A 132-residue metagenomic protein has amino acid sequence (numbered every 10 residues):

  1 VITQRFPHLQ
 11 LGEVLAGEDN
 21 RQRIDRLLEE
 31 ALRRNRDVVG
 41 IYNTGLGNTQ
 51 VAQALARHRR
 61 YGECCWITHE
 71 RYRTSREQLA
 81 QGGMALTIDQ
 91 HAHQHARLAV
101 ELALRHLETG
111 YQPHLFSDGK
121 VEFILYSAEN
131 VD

Functional and structural regions predicted by a protein language model:
V1-L9, R23, L27, Q50-V51 (+1 more regions): Short, solvent-exposed amphipathic alpha-helices that sit in or adjacent to ligand/effector-binding or catalytic
Q4-R5, R34, A54, G82 (+1 more regions): Change "in soluble alpha/beta enzymes" to "in soluble alpha/beta proteins
F6, R60-Y61, Q81-G82, K120: Short, well-ordered coil/turn elements that cap or connect secondary structure elements
A16-T74: Hydrophobic alpha-helical
Y72-A80, M84: Flexible loop/hinge segments that line or gate small-molecule binding clefts
Q81-H93: Short beta-strand elements at the ligand-binding edges of bilobed clamshell
H91-D132: Hinge/cleft segment of the Venus flytrap/periplasmic-binding protein
